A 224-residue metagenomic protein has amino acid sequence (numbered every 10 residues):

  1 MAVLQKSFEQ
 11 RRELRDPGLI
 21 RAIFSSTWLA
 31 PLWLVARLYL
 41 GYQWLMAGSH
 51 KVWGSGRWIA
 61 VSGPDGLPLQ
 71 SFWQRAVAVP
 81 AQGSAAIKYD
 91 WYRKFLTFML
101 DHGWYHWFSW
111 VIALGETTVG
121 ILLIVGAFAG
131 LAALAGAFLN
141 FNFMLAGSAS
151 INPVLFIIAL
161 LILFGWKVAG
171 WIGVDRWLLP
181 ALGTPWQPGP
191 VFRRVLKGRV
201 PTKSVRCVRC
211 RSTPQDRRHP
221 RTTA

Functional and structural regions predicted by a protein language model:
M1-T118, V125-A224: Extended, low-polarity transmembrane helix blocks
